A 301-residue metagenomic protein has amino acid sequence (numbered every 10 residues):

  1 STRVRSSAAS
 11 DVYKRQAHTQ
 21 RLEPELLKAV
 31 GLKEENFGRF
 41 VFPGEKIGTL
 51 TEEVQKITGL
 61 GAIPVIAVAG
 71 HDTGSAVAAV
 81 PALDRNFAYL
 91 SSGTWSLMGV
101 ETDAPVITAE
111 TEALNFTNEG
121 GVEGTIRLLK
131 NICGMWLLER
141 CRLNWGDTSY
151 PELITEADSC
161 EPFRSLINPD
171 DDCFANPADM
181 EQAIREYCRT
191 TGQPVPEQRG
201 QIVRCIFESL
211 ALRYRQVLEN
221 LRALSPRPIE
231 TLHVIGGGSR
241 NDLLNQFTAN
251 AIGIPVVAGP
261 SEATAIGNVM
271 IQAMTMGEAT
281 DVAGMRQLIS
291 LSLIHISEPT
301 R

Functional and structural regions predicted by a protein language model:
S1-A9, Y13, I294-T300: Single conserved hydrophobic/aromatic residue that forms the stacking wall/gate of nucleotide- or nucleobase-binding
V4, T49, L243: Residues that form or flank phosphate/diphosphate-binding pockets in enzymes that use nucleotide phosphates
R5, F42, G236, P260: Small/polar loops that bind or transfer phosphate-bearing groups
S7-S10, K33-N36, Q198: Gly-rich Lys/Arg/Thr-decorated short loops/hinges at beta-loop-alpha junctions or inter-strand turns that position
D11-K14, E35-P43, V234: A glycine-/small-polar-enriched, mobile loop at the entrance of the PLP active site in fold-type I
K14-P24, K28-A29, E52-T231, R240-T264 (+1 more regions): Active-site core segments that coordinate phosphate-bearing ligands/cofactors across diverse enzyme families
H18, P43-K46: Short beta-strand to alpha-helix junction loop
E34-G38, T148-P151: Short secondary-structure capping/junction motifs at helix and strand boundaries
